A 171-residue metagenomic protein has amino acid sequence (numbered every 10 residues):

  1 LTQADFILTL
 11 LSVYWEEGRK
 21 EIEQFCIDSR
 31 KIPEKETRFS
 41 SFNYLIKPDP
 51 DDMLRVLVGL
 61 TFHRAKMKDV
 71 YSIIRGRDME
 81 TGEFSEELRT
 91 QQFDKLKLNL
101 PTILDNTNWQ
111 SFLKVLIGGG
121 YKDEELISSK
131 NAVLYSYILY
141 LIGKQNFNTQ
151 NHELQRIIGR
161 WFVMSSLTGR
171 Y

Functional and structural regions predicted by a protein language model:
L1-Y171: Flexible coil/loop and intrinsically disordered segments
